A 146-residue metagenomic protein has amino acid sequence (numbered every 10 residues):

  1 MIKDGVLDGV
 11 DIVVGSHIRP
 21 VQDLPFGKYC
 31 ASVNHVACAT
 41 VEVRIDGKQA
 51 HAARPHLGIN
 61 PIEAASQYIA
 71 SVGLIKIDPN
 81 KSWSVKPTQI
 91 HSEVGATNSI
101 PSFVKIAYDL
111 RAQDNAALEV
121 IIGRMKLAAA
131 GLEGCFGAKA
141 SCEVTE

Functional and structural regions predicted by a protein language model:
M1-Q89, E93-S99: Histidine/acidic-residue-rich, glycine-tolerant segments that coordinate divalent metal ions
I62-E146: Metal-dependent amide/peptide-bond hydrolase catalytic core, centered on the "pita-bread" metallohydrolase fold
